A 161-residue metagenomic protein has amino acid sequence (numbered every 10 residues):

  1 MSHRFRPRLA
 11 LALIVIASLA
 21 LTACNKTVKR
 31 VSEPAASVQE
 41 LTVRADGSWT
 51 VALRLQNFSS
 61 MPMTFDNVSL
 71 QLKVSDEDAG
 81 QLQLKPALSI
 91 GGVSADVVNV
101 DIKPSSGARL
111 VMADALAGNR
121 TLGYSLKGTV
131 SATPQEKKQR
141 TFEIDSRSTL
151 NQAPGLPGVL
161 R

Functional and structural regions predicted by a protein language model:
S2-A12: Bacterial N-terminal signal peptides that target proteins for export
A20-A23: C-terminal motif of bacterial Sec signal peptides marking the signal peptidase cleavage site
N25-V28: Bacterial signal peptide processing site
V31, L41-K85, S89, A132-F142: Post-signal-peptide N-terminal segment of Sec-exported extracytoplasmic proteins
S48-L55, D101-A117: Charged, amphipathic alpha-helical segments
V51, V68-L70, V98-V100, Y124-G128 (+1 more regions): Hydrophobic residues positioned within well-ordered beta-strands of beta-sheet architectures
D76-M112: Intrinsically disordered, low-complexity Pro/Gly/Ser/Thr-rich segments with frequent PxxP/GP/PP motifs and embedded
S106-V159: Terminal connector regions
